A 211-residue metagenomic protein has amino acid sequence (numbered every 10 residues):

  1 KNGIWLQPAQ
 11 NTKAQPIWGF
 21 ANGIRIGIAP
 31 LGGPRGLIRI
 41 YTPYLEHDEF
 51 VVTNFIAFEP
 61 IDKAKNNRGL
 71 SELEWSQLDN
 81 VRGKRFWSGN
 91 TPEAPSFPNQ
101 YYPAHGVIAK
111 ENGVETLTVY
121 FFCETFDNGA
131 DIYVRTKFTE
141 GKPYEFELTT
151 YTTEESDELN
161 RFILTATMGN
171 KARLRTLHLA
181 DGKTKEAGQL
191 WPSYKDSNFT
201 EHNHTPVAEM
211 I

Functional and structural regions predicted by a protein language model:
K1-G19, L159-I211: Polysaccharide-binding surfaces and accessory modules of carbohydrate-active proteins
K1-R85: Beta-strand-rich N-terminal accessory domains
N2, N11, N22, N54 (+10 more regions): Detector for Asparagine
T12, T42, T53, T91 (+9 more regions): Residue-identity detector for threonine
I38, H47, F55, G83 (+7 more regions): Generic intrinsically disordered, low-complexity segments enriched for polar/acidic and small residues
K63-S88, Q189-I211: Low-complexity, serine/threonine/proline-enriched polar segments
W75-L159, R173: Extended, loop-rich substrate-binding clefts of extracytoplasmic carbohydrate-active enzymes
